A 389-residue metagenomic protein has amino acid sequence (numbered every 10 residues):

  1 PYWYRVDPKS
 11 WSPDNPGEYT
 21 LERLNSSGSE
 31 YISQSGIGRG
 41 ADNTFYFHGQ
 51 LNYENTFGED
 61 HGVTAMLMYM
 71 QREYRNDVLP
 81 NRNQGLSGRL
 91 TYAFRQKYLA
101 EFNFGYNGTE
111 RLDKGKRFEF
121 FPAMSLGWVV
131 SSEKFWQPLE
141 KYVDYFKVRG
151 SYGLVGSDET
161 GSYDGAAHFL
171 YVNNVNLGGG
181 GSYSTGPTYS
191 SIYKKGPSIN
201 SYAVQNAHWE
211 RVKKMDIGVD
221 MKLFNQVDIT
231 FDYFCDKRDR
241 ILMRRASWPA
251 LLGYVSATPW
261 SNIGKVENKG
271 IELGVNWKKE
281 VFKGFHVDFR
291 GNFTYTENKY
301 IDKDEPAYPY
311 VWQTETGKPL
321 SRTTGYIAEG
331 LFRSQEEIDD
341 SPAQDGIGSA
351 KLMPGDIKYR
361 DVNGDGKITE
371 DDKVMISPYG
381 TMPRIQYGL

Functional and structural regions predicted by a protein language model:
P1, F45-R72, N81-D113, R117-K134 (+6 more regions): Surface-exposed extracellular loop regions of Gram-negative outer-membrane beta-barrel proteins
P1-H48, D60, T64, Y74-R75 (+6 more regions): Surface-exposed, low-complexity loop segments enriched in small/polar and acidic residues
P1-K9, V78-L86, R117-A123, G165-V175 (+2 more regions): Flexible, surface-exposed loop regions and adjacent strand-edge segments of Gram-negative outer-membrane beta-barrel
G28-I37, R72-E73, G105-T109, V130-F135 (+4 more regions): Extracytoplasmic loops and strand-loop junctions of Gram-negative outer membrane beta-barrel proteins
I37-N43, V78-R82, D113-F118, E140-Y142 (+3 more regions): Replace "Gram-negative outer membrane beta-barrel proteins" with "bacterial and organellar outer membrane beta-barrel
L79, L177-D228, A257-F282, G317-T324 (+1 more regions): Outer-membrane beta-barrel signature, preferentially recognizing the C-terminal barrel domain of Gram-negative
Q137-R211, T230-V266: Solvent-exposed loop/turn elements at secondary-structure boundaries
S162-G165, F169-Y171, G181, E280-T381: Conserved small-residue
